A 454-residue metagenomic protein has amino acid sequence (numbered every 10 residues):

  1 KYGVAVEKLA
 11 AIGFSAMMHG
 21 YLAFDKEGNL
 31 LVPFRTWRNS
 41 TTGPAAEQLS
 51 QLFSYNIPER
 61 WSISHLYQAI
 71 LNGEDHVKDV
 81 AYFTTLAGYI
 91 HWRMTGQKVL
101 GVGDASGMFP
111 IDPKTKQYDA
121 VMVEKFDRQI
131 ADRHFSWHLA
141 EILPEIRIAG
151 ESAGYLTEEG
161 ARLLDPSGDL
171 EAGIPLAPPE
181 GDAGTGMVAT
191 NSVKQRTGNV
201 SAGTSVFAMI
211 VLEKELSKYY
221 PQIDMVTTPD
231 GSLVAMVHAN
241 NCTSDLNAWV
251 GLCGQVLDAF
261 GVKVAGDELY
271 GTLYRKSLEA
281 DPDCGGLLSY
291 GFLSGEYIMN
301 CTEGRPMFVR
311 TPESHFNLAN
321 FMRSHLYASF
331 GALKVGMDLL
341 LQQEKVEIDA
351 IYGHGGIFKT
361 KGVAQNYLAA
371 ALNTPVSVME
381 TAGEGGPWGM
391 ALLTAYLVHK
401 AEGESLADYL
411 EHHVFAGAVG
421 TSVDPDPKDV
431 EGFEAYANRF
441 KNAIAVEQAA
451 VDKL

Functional and structural regions predicted by a protein language model:
G3-L66: Active-site phosphate-binding/coordination module
V6, P44-L100, F109-W137, G150-Y352 (+1 more regions): Active-site core segments that coordinate phosphate-bearing ligands/cofactors across diverse enzyme families
A11-F14, I148, G353: Hydrophobic/anchoring residues in structured secondary elements
G13-S15, A23, P110, L143 (+1 more regions): Active-site beta-strand/loop segments that form the cofactor-binding cradle of oxidoreductase flavoproteins
V32, D104-I111: Glycine-rich phosphate-binding loop of ATP-grasp-fold ATP-dependent ligases
